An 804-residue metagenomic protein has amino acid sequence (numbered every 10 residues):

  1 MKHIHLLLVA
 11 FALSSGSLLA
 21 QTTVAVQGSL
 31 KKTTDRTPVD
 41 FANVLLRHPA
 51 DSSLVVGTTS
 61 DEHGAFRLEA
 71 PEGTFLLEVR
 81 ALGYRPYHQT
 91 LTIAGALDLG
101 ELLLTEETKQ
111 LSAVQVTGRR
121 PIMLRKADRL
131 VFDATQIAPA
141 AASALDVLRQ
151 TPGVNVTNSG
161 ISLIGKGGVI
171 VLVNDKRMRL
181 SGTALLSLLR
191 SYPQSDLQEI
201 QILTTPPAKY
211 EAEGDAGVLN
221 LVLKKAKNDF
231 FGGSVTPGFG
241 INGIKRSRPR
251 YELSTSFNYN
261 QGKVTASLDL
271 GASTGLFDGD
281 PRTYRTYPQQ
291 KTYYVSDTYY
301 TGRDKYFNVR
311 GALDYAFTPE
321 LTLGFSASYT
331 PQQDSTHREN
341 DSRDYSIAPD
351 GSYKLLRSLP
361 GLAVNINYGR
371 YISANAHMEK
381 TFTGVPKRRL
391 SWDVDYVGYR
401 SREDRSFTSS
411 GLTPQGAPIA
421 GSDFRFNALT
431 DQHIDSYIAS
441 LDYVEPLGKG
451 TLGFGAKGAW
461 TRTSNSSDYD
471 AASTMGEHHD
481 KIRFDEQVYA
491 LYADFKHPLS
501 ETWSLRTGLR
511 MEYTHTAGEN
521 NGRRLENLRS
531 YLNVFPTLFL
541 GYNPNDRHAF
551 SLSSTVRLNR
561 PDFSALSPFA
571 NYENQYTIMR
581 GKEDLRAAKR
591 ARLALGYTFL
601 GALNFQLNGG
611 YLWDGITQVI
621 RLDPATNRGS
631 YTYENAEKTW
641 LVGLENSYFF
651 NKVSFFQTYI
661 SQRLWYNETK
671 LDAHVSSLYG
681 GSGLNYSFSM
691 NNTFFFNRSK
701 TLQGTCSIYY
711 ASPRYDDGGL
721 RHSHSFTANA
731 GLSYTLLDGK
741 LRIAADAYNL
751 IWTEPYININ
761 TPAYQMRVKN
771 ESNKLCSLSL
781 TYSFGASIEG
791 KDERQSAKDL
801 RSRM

Functional and structural regions predicted by a protein language model:
K31, N43-R47, R80-Y84, D98-A138 (+4 more regions): Short, acidic, small-residue-rich periplasmic hinge/interaction motif at the N-terminus of Gram-negative outer-membrane
R47-S53, L76-T90: A short, solvent-exposed loop/turn motif at the edges and junctions of modular extracellular/periplasmic domains
P49-A65: Short, acidic Ser/Thr/Gly-rich low-complexity loop/linker segments typical of extracellular and cell-surface proteins
G100-L103, A144-V147, L185-L188, I202 (+2 more regions): N-terminal periplasmic accessory domains that precede and gate Gram-negative outer-membrane beta-barrel machines
Q150, R177-T204: Short acidic/polar hinge/loop motifs at secondary-structure boundaries that mediate gating or recognition
L223-F239, F277-Y284, V295-S296, D304-A312 (+10 more regions): Surface-exposed extracellular loop regions of Gram-negative outer-membrane beta-barrel proteins
R310-Q332, A363-N520, N543-R547, G601-L607 (+2 more regions): Face-selective signature of the C-terminal outer-membrane beta-barrel domain
R483-F484, L558-L607, Y611-W613, G629-G643 (+2 more regions): Outer-membrane beta-barrel signature, preferentially recognizing the C-terminal barrel domain of Gram-negative
